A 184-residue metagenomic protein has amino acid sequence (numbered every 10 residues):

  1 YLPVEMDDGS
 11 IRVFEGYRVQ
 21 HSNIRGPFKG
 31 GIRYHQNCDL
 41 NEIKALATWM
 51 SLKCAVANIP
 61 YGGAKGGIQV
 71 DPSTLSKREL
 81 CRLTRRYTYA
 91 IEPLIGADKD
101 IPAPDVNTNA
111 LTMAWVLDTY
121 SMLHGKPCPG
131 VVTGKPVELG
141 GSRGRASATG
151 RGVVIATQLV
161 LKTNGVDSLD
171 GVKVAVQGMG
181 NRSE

Functional and structural regions predicted by a protein language model:
Y1-R12: Structured beta-strand/loop patches that form or line metal/cofactor-binding pockets in enzymes
V4, R18, C38, T74 (+1 more regions): A broadly conserved detector of short glycine/acidic/proline-rich loop/turn motifs that flank catalytic sites and bind
S10-V13, Y17-S51: N-terminal cap/recognition module
H35, A55-D170: Glycine/serine-rich phosphate-binding loop and adjoining beta1-alpha1 elements at the start of nucleotide-handling
V174-V176: Hydrophobic Val/Ile/Leu positions in short beta-strands of Rossmann-like dinucleotide-binding domains
S183-E184: N-terminal Rossmann-fold NAD(P) dinucleotide-binding loop
